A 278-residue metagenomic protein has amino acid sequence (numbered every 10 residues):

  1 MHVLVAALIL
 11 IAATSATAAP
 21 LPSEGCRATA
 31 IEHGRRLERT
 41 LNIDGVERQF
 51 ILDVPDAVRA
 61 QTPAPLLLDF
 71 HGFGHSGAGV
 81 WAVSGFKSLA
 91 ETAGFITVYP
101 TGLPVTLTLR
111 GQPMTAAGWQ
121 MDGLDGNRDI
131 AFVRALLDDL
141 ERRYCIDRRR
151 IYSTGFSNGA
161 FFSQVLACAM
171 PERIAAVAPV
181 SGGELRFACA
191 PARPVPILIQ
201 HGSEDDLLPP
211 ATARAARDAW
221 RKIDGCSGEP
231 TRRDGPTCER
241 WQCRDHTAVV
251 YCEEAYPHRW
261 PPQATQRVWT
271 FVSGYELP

Functional and structural regions predicted by a protein language model:
A16-L66, A78-G79, S84, T92 (+8 more regions): A domain-start/cap signature at the N-terminus of enzymes
V58-T108, R186-F187, D206-P210: Short substrate-entry loop that stabilizes the transition state in hydrolases
T101-R128: Cap/lid segment of the alpha/beta-hydrolase catalytic domain
D122-Y144, V165: Alpha/beta-hydrolase active-site loop
C145-F156: Alpha/beta-hydrolase fold nucleophile elbow
A192-I197, D245-V249: Short, proline-enriched alpha-helix->beta-strand connector loops that line the catalytic pocket of alpha/beta-hydrolase
I199-H201: Short beta-strand/loop motif that positions the catalytic acidic residue of the alpha/beta-hydrolase fold
E204-L208, H258-R259: Acidic catalytic loop of the alpha/beta-hydrolase fold
